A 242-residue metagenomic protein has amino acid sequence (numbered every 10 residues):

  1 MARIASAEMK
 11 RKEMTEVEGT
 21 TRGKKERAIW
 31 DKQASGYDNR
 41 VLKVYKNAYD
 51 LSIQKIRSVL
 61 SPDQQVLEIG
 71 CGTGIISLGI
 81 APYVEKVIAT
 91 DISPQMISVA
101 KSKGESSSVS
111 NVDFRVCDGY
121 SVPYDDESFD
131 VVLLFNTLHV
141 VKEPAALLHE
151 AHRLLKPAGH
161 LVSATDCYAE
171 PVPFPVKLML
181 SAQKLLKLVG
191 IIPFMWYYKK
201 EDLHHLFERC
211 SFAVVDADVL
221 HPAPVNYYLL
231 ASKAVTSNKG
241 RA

Functional and structural regions predicted by a protein language model:
A2-S61, A169, M179, L186-G190 (+1 more regions): Conserved class I S-adenosyl-L-methionine
T21-K25, R40-V41, A164-C210, V215-D218: C-terminal alpha-helical "lid/dimerization" subdomain adjacent to the S-adenosyl-L-methionine
Q65, G159-H160: Short glycine-centered segments of the SAM/dcSAM-binding site in methyltransferase folds
L67-S121: Class I SAM-dependent methyltransferase SAM/SAH-binding core
Y120-V131: A short acidic, Gly/Pro-enriched loop at the edge of an enzyme's catalytic core that lines a small-molecule cofactor
V131-E143: A short SAM/SAH-binding and catalytic strip from SAM-dependent methyltransferases
A145-P157: A short glycine-rich, Lys/Arg-flanked "PGG" loop and its adjoining helix->strand segment in the class I
C210-F212, D216-A242: Core SAM-dependent methyltransferase catalytic element
